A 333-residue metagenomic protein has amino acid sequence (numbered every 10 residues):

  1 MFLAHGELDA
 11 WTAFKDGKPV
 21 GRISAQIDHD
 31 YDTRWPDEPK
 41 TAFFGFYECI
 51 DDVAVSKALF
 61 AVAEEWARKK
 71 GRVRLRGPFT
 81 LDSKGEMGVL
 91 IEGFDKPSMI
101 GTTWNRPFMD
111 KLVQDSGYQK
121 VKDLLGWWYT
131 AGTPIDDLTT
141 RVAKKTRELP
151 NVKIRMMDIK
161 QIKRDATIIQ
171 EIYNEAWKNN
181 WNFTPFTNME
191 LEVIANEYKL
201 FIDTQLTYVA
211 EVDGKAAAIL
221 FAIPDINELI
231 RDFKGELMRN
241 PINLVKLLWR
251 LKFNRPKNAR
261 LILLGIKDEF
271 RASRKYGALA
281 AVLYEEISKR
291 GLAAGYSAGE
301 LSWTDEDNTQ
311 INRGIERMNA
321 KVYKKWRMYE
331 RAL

Functional and structural regions predicted by a protein language model:
M1-D16, G21-R34, M156-I266: A conserved beta-strand-loop-helix scaffold within acyl/acetyltransferase catalytic domains
L8, K122-G126, K324-M328: Short hydrophobic/aromatic beta-strand or adjacent loop that forms the aromatic wall/cage of a ligand/substrate-binding
W11-A13, W127-Y129, A210, Y329-R331: Short beta-strand element of the conserved SAM-dependent methyltransferase core
D30, R231, K267, R313-E316 (+2 more regions): Alpha-helical subdomain
P36-G117, K122, F233-M318: Acyl-donor binding region in acyl/amide transferases
L81-S83, G132-P134, D225-N227, E306-D307: Short, solvent-exposed loop/turn segments at secondary-structure junctions
T103-W181: Acyltransferase donor/substrate-recognition loop-hinge adjacent to the catalytic core
W128-T130, E190-L191, G214, T304-D307: A glycine-rich phosphate-binding loop feature that marks nucleotide/adenosyl-phosphate handling sites
